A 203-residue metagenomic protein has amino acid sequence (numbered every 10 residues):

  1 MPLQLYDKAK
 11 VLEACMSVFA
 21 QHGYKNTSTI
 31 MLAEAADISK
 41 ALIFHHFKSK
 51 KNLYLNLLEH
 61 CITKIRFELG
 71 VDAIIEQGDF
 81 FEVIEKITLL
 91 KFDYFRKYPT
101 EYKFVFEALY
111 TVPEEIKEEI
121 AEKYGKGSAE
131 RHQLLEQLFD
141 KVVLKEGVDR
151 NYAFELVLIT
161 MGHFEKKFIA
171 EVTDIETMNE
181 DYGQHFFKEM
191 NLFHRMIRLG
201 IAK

Functional and structural regions predicted by a protein language model:
M1-L5: N-terminal intrinsically disordered/low-complexity leader segments
Y6, K10, V18-N52, N56: Helix-turn-helix
L55-C61, E68: Alpha-helical DNA-contacting segments of helix-turn-helix folds
N56, V71-Y98, R150-V157: Hydrophobic alpha-helical connector segments
R66, G70-I74, D93, E114-V143 (+4 more regions): Amphipathic alpha-helical packing segments from all-alpha helical-bundle domains
R96-E118, K166-E176: Amphipathic alpha-helical segments used for helix-helix packing
L135, I169-F186: A surface-exposed regulatory interaction patch that couples sensing to output across bacterial transport/metabolic
